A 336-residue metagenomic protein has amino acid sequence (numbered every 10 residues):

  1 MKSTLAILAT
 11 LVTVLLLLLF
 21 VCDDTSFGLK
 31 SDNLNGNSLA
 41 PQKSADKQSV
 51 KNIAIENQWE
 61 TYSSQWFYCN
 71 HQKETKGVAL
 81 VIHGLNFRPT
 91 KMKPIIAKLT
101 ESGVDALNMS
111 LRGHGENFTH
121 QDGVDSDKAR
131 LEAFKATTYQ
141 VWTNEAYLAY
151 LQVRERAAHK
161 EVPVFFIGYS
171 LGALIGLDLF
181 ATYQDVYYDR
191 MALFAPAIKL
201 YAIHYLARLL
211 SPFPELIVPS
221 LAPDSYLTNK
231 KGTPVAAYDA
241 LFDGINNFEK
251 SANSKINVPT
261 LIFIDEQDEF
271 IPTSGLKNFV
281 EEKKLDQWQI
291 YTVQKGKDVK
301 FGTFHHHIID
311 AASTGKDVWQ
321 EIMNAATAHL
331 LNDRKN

Functional and structural regions predicted by a protein language model:
M1-T13: N-terminal Sec-pathway targeting helices
Q58-D122: Short, surface-exposed "cap/lid" segments of acyl-processing enzymes
Q72-K73, K230-V299, T314-L331: Serine-hydrolase catalytic core
E132-A157: Alpha/beta-hydrolase active-site loop
P163-F165, R190-A192: Residue in the alpha/beta-hydrolase core beta-strand immediately N-terminal to the catalytic nucleophile
I167-G172, G176: Gly/Ala-rich beta-loop-alpha elbow adjacent to hydrolase catalytic centers
D178-D189: Conserved hydrolase catalytic core segment
A192-A202: Active-site nucleophile loop of the alpha/beta-hydrolase fold
